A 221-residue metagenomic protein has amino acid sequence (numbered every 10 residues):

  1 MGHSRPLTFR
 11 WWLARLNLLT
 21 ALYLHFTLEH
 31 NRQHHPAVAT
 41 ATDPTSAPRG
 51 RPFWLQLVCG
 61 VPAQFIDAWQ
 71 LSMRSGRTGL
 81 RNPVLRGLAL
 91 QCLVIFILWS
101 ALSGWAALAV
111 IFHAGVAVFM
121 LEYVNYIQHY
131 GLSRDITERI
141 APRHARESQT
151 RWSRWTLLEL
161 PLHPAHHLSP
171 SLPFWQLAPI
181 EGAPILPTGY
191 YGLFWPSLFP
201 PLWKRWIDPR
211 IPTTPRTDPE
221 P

Functional and structural regions predicted by a protein language model:
G2, P6-V84, W105, V110 (+1 more regions): Cytosolic/stromal cytosol-facing helical appendages immediately following the last transmembrane segment
R86-W99: Core segments of transmembrane alpha-helices that mediate helix-helix packing or line hydrophobic substrate/ligand
L102: Long, positively charged binding patches that form subdomain-scale interaction surfaces for polyanionic ligands
